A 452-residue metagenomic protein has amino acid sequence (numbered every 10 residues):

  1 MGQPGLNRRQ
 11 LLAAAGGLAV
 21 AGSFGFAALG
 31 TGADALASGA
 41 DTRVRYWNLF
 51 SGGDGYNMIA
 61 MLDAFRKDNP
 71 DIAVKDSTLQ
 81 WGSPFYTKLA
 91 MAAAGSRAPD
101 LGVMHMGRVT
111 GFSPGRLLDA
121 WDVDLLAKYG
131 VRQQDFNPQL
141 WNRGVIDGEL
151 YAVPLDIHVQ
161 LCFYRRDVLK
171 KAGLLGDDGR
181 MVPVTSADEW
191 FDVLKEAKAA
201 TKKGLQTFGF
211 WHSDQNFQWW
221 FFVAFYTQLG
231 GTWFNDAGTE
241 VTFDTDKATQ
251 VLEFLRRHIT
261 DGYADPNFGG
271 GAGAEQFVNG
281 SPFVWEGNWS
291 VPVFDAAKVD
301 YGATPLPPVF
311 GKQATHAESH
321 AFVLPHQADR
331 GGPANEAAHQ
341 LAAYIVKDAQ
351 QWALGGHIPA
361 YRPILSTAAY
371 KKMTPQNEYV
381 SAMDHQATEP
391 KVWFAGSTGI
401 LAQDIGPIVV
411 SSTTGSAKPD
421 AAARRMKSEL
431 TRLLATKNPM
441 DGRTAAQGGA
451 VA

Functional and structural regions predicted by a protein language model:
Q10-T31: N-terminal export signals
A40-S51, I72-S77, L101: Short, well-ordered beta-strand elements
L49, M61-L62, V109, W219-A224 (+3 more regions): Extracytoplasmic/periplasmic substrate-binding proteins
A64-F136, K171-G173, E275-Q276, F283 (+2 more regions): Extracytoplasmic "Venus flytrap"/periplasmic binding protein-like
M106-L161, G302-T304, K372, D384-H385 (+1 more regions): Hinge/lid segment of periplasmic solute-binding proteins
Q139, T304-P305, G355-S411, T436-A452: Long, aromatic- and glycine/proline-rich binding clefts that accommodate carbohydrate-like moieties
D147-L155, Q160, S186-E240, F283: Extracytoplasmic/periplasmic solute-binding protein
F191-K198, D236-N267: Glycine-centered hinge/linker elements that transmit conformational signals in sensory and ligand-binding systems
